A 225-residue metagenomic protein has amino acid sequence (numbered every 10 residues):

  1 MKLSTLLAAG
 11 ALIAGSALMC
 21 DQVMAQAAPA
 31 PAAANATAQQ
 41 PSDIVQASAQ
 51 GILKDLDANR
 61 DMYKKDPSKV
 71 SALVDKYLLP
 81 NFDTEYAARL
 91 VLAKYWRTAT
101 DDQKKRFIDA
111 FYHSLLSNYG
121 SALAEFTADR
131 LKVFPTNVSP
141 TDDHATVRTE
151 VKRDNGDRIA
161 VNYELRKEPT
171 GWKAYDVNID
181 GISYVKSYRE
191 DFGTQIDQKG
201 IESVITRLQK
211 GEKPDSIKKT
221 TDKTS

Functional and structural regions predicted by a protein language model:
M1-G10, M19: Bacterial N-terminal signal peptides that target proteins for export
L12-I13, V23: Cleavable N-terminal signal peptides
L18-A25: Sec/Tat signal peptide C-region and signal peptidase I cleavage site
A27-N35: N-terminal propeptides/low-complexity segments immediately following signal peptides in secreted or periplasmic proteins
A34-Y119: Early exported N-terminus immediately downstream of N-terminal targeting peptides
S117-I159, G211-S225: Surface-exposed, charged secondary-structure patches
R158-S187: Short beta-strand edge/turn micro-motifs at domain boundaries
D176-S225: Low-complexity, intrinsically disordered terminal/linker segments enriched in charged and Gly/Pro repeats
